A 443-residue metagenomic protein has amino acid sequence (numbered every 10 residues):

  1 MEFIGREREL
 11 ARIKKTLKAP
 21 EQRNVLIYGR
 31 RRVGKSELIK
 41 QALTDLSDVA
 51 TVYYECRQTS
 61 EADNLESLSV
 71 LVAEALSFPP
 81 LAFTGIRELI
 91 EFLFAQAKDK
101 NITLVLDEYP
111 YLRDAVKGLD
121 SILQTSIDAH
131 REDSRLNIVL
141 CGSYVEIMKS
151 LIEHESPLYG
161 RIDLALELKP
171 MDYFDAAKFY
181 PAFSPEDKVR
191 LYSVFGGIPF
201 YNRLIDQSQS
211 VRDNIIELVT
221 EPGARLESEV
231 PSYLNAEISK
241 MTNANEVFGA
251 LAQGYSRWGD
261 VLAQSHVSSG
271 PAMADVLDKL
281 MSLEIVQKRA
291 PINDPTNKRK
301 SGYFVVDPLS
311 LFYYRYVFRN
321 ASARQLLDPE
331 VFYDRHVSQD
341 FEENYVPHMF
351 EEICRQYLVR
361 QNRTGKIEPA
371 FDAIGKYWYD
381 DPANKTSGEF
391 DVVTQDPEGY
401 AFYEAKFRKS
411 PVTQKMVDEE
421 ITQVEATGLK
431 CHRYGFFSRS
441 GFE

Functional and structural regions predicted by a protein language model:
M1-H336: Phosphate-binding site recognition
S301-E443: A cross-kingdom feature that marks ATP-driven nucleic-acid transaction machinery
